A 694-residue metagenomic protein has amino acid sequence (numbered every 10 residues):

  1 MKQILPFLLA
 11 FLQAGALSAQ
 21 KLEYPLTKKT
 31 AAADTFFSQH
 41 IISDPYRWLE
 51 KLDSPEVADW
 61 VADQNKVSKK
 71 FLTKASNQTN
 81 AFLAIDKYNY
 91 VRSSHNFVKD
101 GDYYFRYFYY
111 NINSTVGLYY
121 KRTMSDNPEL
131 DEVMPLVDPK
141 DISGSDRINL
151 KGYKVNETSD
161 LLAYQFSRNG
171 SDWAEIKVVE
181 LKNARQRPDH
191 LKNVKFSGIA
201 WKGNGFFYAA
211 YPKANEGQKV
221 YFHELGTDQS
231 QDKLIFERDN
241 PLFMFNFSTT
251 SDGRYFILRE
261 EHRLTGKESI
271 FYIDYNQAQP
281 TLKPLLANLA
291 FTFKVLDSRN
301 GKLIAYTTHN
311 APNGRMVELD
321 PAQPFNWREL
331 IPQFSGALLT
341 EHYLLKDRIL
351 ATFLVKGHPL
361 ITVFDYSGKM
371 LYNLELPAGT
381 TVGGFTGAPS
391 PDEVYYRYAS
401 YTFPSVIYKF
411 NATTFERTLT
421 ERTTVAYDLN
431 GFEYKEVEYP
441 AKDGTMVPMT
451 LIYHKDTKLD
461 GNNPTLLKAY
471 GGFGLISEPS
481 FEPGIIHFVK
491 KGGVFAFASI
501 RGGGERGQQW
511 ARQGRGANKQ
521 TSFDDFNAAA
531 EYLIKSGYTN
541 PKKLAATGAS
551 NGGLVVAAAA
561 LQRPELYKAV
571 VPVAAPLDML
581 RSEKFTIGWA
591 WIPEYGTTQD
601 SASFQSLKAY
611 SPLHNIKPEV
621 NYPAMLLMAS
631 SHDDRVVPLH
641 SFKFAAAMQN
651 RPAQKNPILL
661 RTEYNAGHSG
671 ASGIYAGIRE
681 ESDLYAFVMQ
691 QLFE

Functional and structural regions predicted by a protein language model:
M1-K21, E694: Bacterial Sec-dependent N-terminal signal peptides
D59-K154, Q165, M244-S298, E329 (+6 more regions): Non-catalytic accessory segments flanking enzyme active sites
Y104, L162, F206-F207, F256 (+3 more regions): Hydrophobic beta-strand positions that form the internal "hydrophobic ladder" of WD40/Gbeta-like beta-propeller blades
Y109-G117, I142-R147, F166-E175, H190-K195 (+7 more regions): A flexible loop/linker signature enriched in serine peptidases of the S9 family
M124-D126, E180-A184, E224-D228, D274-A278 (+3 more regions): Short loop/turn segments that connect beta-strands within beta-propeller blades
D131-G198: A conserved hydrophobic secondary-structure block that centers on an alpha-helix together with its immediately flanking
K140-Y153, Q165-S171, R185, F410-E416 (+6 more regions): Cap/lid segment of the alpha/beta-hydrolase catalytic domain
F497-E694: Active-site-proximal cap/loop segments of hydrolase catalytic domains
